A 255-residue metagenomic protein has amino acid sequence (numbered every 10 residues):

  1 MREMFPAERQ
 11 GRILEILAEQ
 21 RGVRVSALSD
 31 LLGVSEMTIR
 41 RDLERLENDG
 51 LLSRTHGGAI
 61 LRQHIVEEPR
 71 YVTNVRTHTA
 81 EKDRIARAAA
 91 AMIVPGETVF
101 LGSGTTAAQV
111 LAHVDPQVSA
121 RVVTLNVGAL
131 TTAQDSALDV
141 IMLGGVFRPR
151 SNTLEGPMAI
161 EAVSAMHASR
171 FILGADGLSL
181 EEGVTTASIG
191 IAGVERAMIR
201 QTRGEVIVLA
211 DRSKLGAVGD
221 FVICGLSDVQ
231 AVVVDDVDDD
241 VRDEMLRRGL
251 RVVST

Functional and structural regions predicted by a protein language model:
M1-G104, L111-V122, A133-L138: HTH-adjacent hinge/linker in prokaryotic transcriptional regulators
R2-S26, G33-E36, E47-N48, V127-T255: Conserved phosphate- and dinucleotide-binding cores of soluble alpha/beta proteins, encompassing both enzyme active
T105-T106, A129: A generic "binding-loop/recognition-motif" signal
T106-V110, L215-V218: Short glycine/serine/threonine-rich phosphate/pyrophosphate-binding segments that cradle anionic phosphate groups
